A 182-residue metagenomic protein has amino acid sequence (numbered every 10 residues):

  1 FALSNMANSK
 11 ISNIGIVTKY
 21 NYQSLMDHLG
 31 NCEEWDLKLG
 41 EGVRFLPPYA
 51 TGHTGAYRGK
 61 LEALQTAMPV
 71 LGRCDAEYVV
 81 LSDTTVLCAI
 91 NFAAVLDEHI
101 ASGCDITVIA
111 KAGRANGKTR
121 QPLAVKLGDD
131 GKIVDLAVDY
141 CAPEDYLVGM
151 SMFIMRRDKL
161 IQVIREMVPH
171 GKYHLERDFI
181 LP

Functional and structural regions predicted by a protein language model:
F1-P182: Unchanged
